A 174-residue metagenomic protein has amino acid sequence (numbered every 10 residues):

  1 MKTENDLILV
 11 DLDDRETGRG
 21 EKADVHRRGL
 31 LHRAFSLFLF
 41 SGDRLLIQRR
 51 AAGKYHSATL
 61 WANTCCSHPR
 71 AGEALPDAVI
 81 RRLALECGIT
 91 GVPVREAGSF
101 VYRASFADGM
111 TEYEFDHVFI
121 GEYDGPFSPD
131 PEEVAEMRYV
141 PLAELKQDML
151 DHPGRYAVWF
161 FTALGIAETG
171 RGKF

Functional and structural regions predicted by a protein language model:
K2-S36: Acidic, metal-coordinating catalytic segment for phosphate/diphosphate chemistry, firing primarily on the Nudix
N5, R33-F35, D43, H117 (+1 more regions): Change "...and in nucleic-acid phosphodiester-cleaving endonucleases..." to "...and in nucleic-acid processing enzymes
E21-A23, T59, A71, F100-R103 (+1 more regions): Nudix hydrolase/Nudix homology domain
D24-F35, F40-L85: Conserved Nudix-box catalytic region and its N-terminal flanking loop in Nudix hydrolases and closely related
L37, C65, E96, H117-F119: A structural signal for short, well-ordered beta-strand segments
T90-S99: A short coil-to-beta-strand element that immediately follows conserved catalytic motifs
